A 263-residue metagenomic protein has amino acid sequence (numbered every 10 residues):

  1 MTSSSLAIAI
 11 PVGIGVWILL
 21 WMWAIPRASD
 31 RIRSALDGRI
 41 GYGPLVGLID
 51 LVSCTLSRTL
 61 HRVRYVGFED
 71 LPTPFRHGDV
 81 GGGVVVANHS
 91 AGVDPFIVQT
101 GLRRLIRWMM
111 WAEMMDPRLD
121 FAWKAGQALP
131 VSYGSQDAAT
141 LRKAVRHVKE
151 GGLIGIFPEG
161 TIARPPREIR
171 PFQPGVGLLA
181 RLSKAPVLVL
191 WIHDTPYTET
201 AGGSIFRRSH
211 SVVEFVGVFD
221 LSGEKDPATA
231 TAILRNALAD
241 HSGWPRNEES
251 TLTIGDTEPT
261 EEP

Functional and structural regions predicted by a protein language model:
M1-R64: N-terminal membrane-anchoring alpha-helices
R31-R39, G43, P74-S135: Catalytic core of membrane glycerolipid acyltransferases/transacylases, capturing the structured, soluble-facing
L45-H89: Helix-to-loop junction immediately C-terminal to a conserved catalytic motif
I97-V98, A122, R146, L178-L182: Hydrophobic/aromatic ligand-binding patch that stacks against planar heteroaromatic rings of cofactors or nucleotides
D120, R167-A228: A cross-family acyltransferase "interaction/gating" segment
L129-E150: Helix-adjacent hinge/juxtasegments
V145-E150, E214-D240: A charged, well-structured terminal subsegment
H147-V176: Catalytic-site beta-strand/loop segments enriched in glycine and acidic/polar residues
